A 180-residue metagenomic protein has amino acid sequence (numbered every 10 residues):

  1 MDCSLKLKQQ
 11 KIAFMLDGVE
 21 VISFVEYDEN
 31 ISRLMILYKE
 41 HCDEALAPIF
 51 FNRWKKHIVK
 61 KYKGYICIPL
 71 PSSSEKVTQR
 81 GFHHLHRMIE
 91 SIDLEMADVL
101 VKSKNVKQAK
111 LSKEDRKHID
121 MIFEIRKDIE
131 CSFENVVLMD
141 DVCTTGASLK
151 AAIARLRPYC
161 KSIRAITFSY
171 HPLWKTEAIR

Functional and structural regions predicted by a protein language model:
M1-R180: Glycine-rich phosphate/pyrophosphate-handling loop used in enzymes and phosphotransfer proteins
